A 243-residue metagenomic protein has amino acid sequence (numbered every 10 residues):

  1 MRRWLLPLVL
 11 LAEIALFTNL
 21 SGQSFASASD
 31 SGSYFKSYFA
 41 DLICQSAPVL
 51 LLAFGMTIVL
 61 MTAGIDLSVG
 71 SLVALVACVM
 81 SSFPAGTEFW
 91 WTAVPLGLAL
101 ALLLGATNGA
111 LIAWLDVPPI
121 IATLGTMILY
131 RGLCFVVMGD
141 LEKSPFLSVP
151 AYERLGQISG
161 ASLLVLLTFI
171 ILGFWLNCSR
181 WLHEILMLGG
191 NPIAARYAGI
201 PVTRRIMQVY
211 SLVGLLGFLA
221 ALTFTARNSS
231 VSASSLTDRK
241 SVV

Functional and structural regions predicted by a protein language model:
M1-L51, T87-T92, I200, Q208: Membrane-interfacial amphipathic/re-entrant helices at transmembrane-helix boundaries
R3-L8, L42, L50, S71-L72 (+4 more regions): Hydrophobic alpha-helical transmembrane segments
L6-T18, M56, M127, R131-G132 (+2 more regions): Hydrophobic core segments of alpha-helical transmembrane domains in multi-pass membrane transport and ion-translocation
E13-T18, Y34-G86, A110-D116, V243: Single transmembrane alpha-helix segments in multi-pass membrane proteins
N19-L20, T62, F83-T87, L103 (+4 more regions): Helix-loop junctions at the membrane-solvent interface of multi-pass transporters, primarily the C-terminal
Q45-M56, S71-L75, L103-A106, L166-L167 (+3 more regions): Hydrophobic alpha-helical segments embedded in the membrane of multi-pass proteins
F89, A93-P95, L103-N108, I158-V231: Helix-loop-helix "hairpin" substructures at the membrane interface of multi-pass membrane proteins
L115, P119-S179, R205-Q208, F224-L236: Transmembrane helix-bundle core of multi-pass membrane transporters and related energy-transducing complexes
